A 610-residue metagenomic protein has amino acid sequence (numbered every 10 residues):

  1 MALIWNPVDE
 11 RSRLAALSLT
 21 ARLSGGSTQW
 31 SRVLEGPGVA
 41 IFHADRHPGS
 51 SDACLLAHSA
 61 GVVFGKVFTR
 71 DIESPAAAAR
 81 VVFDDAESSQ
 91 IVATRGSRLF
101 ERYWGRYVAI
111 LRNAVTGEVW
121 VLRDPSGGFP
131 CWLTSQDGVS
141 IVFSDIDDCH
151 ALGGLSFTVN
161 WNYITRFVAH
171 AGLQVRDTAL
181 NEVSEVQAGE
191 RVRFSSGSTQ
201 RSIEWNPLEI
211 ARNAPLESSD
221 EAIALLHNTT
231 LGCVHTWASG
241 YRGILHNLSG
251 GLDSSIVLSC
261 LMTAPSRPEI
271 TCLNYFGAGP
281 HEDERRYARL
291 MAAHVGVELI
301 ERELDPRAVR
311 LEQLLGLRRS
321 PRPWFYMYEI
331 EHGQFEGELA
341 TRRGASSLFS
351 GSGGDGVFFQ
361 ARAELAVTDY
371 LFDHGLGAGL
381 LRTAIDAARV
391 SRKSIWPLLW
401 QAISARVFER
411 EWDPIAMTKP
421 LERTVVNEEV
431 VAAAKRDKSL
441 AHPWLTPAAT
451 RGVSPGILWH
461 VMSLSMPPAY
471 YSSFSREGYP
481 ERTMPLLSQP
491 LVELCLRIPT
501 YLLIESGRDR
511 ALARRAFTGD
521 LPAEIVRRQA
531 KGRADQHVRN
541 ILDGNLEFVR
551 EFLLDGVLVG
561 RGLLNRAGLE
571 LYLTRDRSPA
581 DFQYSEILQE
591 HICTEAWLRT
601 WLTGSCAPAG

Functional and structural regions predicted by a protein language model:
M1-R307, L314, P321, G519 (+1 more regions): Cysteine-centered catalytic environments shared across enzyme families
P7-A15, A21-G38, S50-S51, E182-Q187 (+2 more regions): Adenosyl-5′-phosphate
G36-G38, H43, H58, Q136 (+3 more regions): Glycine-rich active-site loop/lid subdomains used to bind and stabilize high-energy intermediates
Y103, N160, S219-L226, E284 (+6 more regions): Hydrophobic (often cysteine-bearing) scaffold residues that line and stabilize catalytic clefts of nucleotide/cofactor
T116, S126, D147, G353-D355 (+3 more regions): Short, glycine-/Ser/Thr-/acidic-enriched flexible segments
W132-S135, V257-L258, F358, V492-I498 (+1 more regions): Short hydrophobic alpha-helical segments that form membrane-spanning helices or hydrophobic packing faces of helical
T229, I256-C260, Y287-L290, E331 (+6 more regions): Short amphipathic alpha-helical face segments that pack within enzyme cores and frequently flank/anchor catalytic
